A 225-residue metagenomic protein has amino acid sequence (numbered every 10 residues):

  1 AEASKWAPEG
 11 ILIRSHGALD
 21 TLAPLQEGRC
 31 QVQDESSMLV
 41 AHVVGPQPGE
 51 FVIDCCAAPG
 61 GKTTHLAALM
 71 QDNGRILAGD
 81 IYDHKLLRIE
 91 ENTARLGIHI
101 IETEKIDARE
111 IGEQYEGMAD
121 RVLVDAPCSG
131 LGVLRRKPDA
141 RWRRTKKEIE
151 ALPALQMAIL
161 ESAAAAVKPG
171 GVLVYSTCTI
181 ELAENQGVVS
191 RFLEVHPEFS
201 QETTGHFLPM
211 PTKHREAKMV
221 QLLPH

Functional and structural regions predicted by a protein language model:
A1-H225: S-adenosylmethionine
